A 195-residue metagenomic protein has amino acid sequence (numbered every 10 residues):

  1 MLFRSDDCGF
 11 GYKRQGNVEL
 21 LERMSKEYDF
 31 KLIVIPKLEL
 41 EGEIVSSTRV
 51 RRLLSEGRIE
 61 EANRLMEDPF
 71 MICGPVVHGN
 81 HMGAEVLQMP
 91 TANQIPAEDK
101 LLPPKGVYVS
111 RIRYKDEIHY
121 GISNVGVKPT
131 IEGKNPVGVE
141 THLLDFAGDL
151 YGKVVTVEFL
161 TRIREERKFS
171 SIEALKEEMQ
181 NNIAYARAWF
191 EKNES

Functional and structural regions predicted by a protein language model:
M1-L2: Short, small-residue-biased leader/transition segments that mark boundaries at the very start of proteins
D7-Y12, E39-E41: Short histidine/acidic/glycine/proline-rich micro-motifs that form metal- and phosphate-coordinating active-site loops
K13-N17, S46, G106: Residues at alpha-helix caps and immediate loop-helix transition turns in enzyme cores, especially N- and C-cap
R14-E22, E140: Charged helix-capping and loop-helix junction motifs
M24, G79-S195: Phosphate/ribose-recognition catalytic cores of enzymes acting on nucleotide-derived substrates
S25-L38, V45: A short, charged helix-loop
F30, D68, S110: Short glycine/serine/threonine/alanine-rich loop segments
L38-E39, E43-A92: Anionic-ligand-binding alpha/beta catalytic cores of soluble enzymes and soluble regulatory domains that recognize
